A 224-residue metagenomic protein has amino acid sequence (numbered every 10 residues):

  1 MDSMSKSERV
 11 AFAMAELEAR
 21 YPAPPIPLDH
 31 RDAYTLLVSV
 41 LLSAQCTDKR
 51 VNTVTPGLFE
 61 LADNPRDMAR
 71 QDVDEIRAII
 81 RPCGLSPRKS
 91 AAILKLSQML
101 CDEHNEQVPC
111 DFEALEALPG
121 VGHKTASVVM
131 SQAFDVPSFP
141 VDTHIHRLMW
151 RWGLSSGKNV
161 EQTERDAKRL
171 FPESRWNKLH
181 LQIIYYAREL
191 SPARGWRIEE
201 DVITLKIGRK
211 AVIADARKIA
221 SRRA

Functional and structural regions predicted by a protein language model:
D2-R223: Catalytic cores of DNA base-excision repair glycosylases
